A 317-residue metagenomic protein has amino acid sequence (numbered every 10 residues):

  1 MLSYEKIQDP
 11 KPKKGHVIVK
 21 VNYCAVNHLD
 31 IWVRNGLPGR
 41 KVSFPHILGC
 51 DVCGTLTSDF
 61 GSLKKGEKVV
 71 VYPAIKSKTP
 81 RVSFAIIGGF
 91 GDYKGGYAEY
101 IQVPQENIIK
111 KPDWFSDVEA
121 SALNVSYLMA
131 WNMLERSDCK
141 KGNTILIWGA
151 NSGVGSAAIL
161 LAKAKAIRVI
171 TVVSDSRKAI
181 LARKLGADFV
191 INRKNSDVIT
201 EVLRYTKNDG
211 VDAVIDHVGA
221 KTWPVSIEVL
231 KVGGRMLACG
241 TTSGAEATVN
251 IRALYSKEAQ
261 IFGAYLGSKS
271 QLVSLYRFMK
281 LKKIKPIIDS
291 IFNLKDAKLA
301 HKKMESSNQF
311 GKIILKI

Functional and structural regions predicted by a protein language model:
Q8-A25, L37-K78, K94-G95, Q102 (+1 more regions): Glycine-rich beta-strand-centered segment in the early N-terminal region that forms part of a ligand/cofactor-binding
S58-F60, P73-A74, Q105, G149 (+2 more regions): Conserved "cap/hinge" positions at secondary-structure junctions
E67-K68, Y100, T144, A164 (+1 more regions): Residue-level marker of beta-strand positions
P73-G149: NAD(P)H dinucleotide-binding glycine-rich loop of Rossmann-like/cofactor-binding domains, especially the beta1-alpha1
V118-S196: Mid-domain Rossmann-like dinucleotide-binding core that forms the NAD(H)/NADP(H) cofactor-binding site
I170-V173, I180-E258, F262: Glycine-rich cofactor phosphate-binding loops and adjacent beta1-alpha1 units of small-molecule cofactor enzyme domains
K269-I317: C-terminal hydrophobic helical "lid"/dimerization subdomain of Rossmann-like NAD(P)H-dependent oxidoreductases
